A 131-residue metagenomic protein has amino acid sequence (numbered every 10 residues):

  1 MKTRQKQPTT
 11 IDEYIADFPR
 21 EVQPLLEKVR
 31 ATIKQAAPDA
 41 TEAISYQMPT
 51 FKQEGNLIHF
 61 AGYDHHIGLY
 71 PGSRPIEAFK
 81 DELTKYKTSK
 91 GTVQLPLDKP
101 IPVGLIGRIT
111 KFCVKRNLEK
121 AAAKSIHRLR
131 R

Functional and structural regions predicted by a protein language model:
M1-R131: Charge-dense, helix-prone N-terminal extensions
